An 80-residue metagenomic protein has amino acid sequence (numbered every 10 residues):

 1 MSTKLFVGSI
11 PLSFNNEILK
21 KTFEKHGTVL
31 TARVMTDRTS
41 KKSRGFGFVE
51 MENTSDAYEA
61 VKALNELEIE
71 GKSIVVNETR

Functional and structural regions predicted by a protein language model:
M1-E78: Canonical RRM/RBD RNA-binding surface and closely related RRM-like beta-sheet modules in eukaryotic RNA-binding proteins
